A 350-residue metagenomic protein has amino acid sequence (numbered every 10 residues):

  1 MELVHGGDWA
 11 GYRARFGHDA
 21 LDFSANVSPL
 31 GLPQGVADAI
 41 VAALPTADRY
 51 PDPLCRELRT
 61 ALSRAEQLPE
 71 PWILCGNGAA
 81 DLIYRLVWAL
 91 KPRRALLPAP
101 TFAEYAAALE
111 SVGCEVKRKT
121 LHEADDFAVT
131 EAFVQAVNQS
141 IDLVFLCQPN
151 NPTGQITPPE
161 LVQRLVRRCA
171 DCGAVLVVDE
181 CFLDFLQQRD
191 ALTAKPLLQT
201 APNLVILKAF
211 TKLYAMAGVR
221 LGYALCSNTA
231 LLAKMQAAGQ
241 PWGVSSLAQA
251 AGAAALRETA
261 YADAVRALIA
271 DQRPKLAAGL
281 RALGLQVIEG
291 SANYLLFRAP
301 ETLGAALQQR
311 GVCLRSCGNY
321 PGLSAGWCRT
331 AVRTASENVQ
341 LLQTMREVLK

Functional and structural regions predicted by a protein language model:
M1-R49: N-terminal "arm"/small-domain region of PLP-dependent enzymes with the aminotransferase-like
G31-P33, L54, N203-I288: PLP-dependent aminotransferase class I/II
P51, S63-R85: Short loop-beta-helix segment that forms the pyridoxal 5′-phosphate
W88-L146: PLP-dependent aminotransferase-like
E110, A124-S140, P152-L176, E180-L213: Active-site pre-lysine segment of PLP-dependent enzymes
R118-T120, L143-N150, L176-E180, I288-E289: Short beta-strands and strand-loop turn motifs
A270, L280-G311: Conserved PLP-binding catalytic core of the aspartate aminotransferase-like
Q309-R310, N319-K350: PLP-dependent enzyme catalytic core of the Aspartate aminotransferase-like
